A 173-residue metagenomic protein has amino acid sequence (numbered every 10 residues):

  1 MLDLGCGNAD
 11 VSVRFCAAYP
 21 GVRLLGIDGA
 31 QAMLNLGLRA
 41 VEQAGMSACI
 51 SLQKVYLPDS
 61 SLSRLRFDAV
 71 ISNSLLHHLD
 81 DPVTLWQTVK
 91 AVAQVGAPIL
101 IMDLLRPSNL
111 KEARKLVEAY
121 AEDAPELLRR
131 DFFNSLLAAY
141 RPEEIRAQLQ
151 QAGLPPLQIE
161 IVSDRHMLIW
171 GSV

Functional and structural regions predicted by a protein language model:
L2, N8-D59: Class I SAM-dependent methyltransferase SAM/SAH-binding core
D59-L65: Short amphipathic alpha-helix with an adjacent loop that forms part of the alpha/beta core around
D68: Conserved acidic residues
I71: A conserved beta-strand element that flanks and buttresses the S-adenosyl-L-methionine
H77-H78: A short His-aromatic
W86-V95: A short glycine-rich, Lys/Arg-flanked "PGG" loop and its adjoining helix->strand segment in the class I
M102-I161, H166-L168: C-terminal alpha-helical "lid/dimerization" subdomain adjacent to the S-adenosyl-L-methionine
